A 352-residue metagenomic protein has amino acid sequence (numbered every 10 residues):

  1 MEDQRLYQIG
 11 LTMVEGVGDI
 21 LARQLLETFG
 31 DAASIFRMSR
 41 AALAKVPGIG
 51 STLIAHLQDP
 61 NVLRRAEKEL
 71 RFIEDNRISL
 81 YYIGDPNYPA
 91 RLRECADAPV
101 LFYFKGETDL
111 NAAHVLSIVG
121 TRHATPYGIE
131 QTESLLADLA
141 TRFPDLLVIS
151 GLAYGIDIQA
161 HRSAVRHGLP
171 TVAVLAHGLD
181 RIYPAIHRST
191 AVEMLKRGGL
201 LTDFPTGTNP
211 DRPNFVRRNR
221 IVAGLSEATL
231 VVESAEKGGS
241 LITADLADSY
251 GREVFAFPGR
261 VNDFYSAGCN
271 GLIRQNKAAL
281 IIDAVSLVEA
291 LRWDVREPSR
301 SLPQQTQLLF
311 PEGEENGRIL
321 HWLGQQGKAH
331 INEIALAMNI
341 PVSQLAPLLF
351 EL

Functional and structural regions predicted by a protein language model:
M1-N87, L272: Short, small/acidic-rich helices and loops at N termini and domain boundaries of DNA replication/processing enzymes
M1-Q4, D75, Y82-E351: Glycine-biased, small-residue-rich flexible motifs in mid-sequence functional cores and linkers
